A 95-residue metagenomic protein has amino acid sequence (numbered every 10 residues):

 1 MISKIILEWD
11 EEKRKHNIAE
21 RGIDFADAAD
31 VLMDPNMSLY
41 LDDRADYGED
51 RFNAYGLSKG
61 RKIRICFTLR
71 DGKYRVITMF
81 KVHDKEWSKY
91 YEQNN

Functional and structural regions predicted by a protein language model:
M1-N95: Ribonuclease/tRNase effector modules and their secretory precursors
